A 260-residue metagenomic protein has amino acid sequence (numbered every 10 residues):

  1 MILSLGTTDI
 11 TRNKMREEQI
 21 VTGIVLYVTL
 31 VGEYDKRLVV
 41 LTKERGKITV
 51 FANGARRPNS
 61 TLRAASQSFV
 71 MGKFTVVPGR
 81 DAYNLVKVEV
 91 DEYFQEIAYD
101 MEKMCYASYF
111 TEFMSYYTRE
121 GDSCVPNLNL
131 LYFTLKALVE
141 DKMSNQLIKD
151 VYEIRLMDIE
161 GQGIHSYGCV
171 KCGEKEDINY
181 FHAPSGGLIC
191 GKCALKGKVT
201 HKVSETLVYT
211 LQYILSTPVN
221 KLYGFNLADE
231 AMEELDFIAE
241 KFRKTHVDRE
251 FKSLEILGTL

Functional and structural regions predicted by a protein language model:
I2-R37, L41-L260: Non-catalytic alpha-helical scaffolds and adjoining flexible linkers that form interface surfaces for assembly
